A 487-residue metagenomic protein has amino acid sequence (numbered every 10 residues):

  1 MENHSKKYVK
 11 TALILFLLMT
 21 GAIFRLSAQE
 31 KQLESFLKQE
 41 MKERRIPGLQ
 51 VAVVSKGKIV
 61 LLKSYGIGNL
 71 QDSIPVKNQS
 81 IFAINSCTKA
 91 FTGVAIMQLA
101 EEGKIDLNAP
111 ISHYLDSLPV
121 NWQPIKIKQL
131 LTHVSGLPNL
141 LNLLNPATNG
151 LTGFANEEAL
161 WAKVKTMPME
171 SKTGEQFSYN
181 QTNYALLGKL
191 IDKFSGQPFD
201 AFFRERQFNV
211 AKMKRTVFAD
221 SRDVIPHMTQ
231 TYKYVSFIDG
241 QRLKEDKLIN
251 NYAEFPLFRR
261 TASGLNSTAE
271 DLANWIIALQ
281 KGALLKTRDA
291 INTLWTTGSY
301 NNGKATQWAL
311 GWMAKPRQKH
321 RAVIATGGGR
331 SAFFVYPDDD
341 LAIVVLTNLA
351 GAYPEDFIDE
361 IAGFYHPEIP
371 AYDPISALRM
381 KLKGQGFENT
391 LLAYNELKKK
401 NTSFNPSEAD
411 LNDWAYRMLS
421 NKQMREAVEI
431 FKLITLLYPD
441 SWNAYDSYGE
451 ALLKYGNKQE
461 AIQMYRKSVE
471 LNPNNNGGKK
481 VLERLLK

Functional and structural regions predicted by a protein language model:
E30-F82, D106, T166: Short, conserved catalytic-motif segment at the N-terminal edge
E34-L37, V51, G57, I81-N108 (+3 more regions): Active-site SXXK
A90, E408, W442-N443, N476-G477: Helix-start (N-cap) detector for alpha-helical repeat units in TPR-like alpha-solenoids, especially tetratricopeptide
W122-T326: Short, surface-exposed loop or secondary-structure junction motifs that flank catalytic or metal-binding residues
L349-W414, M418-N421: Short, gly/Ser/Thr-rich active-site loops of penicillin-recognizing serine hydrolases
